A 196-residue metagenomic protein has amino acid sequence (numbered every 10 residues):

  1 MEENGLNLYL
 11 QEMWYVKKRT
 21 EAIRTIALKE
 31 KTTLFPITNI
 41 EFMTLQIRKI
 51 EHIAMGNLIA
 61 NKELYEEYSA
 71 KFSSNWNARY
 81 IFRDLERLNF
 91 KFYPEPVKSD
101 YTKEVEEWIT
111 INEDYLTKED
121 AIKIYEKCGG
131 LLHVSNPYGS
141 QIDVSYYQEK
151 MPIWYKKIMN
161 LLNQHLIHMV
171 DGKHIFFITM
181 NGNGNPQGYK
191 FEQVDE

Functional and structural regions predicted by a protein language model:
M1-F42, I167-E196: Charged alpha-helical initiation segments
E2-M13, K29-E30, T38-N39, L45 (+1 more regions): Short non-catalytic regulatory patches outside canonical folded cores
Y9-R19, N39, M43-Q46, T117-D120 (+3 more regions): Amphipathic alpha-helix face/heptad-repeat signature
Y15-I26, Q46-K49, I53-G56, I124-K127: Amphipathic, well-ordered alpha-helical segments in soluble domains
I23-L34, N57-N61, L132-I142: Secondary-structure edge/capping motif, primarily at the C-terminal ends of alpha-helices and the immediately following
F72-E196: Long, charged low-complexity segments
